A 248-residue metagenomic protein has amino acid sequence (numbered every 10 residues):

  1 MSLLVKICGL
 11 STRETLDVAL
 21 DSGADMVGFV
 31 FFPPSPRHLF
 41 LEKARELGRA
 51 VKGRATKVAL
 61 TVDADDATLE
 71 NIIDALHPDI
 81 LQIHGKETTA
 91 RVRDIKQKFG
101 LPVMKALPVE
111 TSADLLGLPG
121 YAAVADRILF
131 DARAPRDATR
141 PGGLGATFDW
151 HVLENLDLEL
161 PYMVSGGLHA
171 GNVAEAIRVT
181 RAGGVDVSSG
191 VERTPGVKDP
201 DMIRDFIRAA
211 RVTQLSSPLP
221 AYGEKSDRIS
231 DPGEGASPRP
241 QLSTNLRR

Functional and structural regions predicted by a protein language model:
M1-G184, S189-L215, L242-R248: Conserved N-terminal beta1-alpha1 strand-loop-helix module at the mouth
G223-K225, S230, E234: Glycine-biased, low-complexity coil/linker segments
